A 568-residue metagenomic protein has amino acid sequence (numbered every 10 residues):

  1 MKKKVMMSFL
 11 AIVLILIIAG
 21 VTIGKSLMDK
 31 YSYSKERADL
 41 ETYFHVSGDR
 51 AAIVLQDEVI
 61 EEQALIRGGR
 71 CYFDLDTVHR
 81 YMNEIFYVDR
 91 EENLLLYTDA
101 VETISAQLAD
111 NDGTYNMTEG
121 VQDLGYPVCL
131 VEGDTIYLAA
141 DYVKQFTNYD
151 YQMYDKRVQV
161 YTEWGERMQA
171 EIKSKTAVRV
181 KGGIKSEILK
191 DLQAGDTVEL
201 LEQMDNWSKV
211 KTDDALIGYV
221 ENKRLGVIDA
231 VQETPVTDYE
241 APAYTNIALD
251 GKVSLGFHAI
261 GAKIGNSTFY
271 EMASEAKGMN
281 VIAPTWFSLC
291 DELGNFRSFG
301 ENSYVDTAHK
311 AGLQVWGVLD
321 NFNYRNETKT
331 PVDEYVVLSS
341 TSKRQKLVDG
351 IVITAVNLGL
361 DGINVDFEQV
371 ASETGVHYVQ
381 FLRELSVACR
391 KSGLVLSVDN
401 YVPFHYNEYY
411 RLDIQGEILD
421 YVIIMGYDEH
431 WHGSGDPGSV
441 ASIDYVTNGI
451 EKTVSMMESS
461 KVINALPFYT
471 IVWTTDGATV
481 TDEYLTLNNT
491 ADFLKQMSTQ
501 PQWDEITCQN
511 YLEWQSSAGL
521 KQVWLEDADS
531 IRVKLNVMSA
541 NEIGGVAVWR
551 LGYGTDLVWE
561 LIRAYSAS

Functional and structural regions predicted by a protein language model:
K2-D205, T234-A248: Primary recognition of N-terminal secretory signal peptides and signal-anchoring hydrophobic helices
A170, D214-L225: A short macromolecule-binding patch
G195, W207-T212, V220-E221: SH3/SH3-like beta-barrel fold
Q232-Q345: Glycan-recognition patch characteristic of GH18 chitinases/ENGases and related GlcNAc/peptidoglycan-binding proteins
Y239, Y324-E334, F468-K534, Y565-A567: Glycan-binding loop/region signatures in secreted carbohydrate-active enzymes
S254-H258, N280-P284, V315-L319, I363-V365 (+4 more regions): Hydrophobic faces of well-ordered beta-strands that scaffold small-molecule active sites in alpha/beta enzyme cores
G265-E292, G350-I363, K534-V546: Catalytic domains of carbohydrate-active enzymes, especially glycoside hydrolases
D291-F299, D349, S372-Q496: Substrate-binding surface in catalytic domains of secreted glycosidases
